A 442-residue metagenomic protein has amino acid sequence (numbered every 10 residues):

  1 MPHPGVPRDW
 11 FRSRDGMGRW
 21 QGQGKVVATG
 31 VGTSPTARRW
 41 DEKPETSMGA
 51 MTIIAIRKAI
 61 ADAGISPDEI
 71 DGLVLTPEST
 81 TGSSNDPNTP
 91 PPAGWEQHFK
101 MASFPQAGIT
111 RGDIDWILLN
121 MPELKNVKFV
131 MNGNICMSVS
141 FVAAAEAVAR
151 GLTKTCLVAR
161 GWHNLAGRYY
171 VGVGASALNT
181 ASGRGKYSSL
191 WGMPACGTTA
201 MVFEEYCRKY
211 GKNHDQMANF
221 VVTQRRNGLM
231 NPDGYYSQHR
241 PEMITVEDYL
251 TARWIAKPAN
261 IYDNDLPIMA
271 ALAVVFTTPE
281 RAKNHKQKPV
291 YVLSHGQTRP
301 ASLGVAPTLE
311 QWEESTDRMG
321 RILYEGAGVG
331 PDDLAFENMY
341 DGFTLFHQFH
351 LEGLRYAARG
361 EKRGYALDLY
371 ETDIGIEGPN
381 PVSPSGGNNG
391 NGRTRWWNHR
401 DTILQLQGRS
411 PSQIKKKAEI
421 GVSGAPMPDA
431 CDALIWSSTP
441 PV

Functional and structural regions predicted by a protein language model:
P2-G49, K58, G185, N219-F220 (+6 more regions): Condensing-enzyme catalytic core mediating Claisen C-C bond formation in acyl metabolism
P2-I135, S140-A143, A147, V202 (+7 more regions): Conserved active-site "lid/cap" helical segment
T33-P35, P77-T80, G133-M137, R160-A166 (+6 more regions): Acidic, glycine-rich active-site loops and adjacent beta-strand->loop/helix elements that engage anionic groups
W40-D41, N85-P87, V142, G167-G172 (+5 more regions): Short acidic, glycine/serine/threonine-rich loops at helix termini
P67-P77, V127-N132, C156-G161, D215-T223 (+5 more regions): Beta-strand segments within the central parallel beta-sheet cores of soluble alpha/beta enzyme folds
T80-P90, G304-T308, D341-Y365, E371-G375 (+1 more regions): Short glycine/threonine-rich loop-to-helix capping motif typified by GTGT followed within a few residues by an Asp-Pro
G82-C156, H163-T198, H239-N264, T298-P300 (+2 more regions): Conserved catalytic cysteine-centered active-site region of acyl-thioester-dependent Claisen-condensing enzymes
M131-W162, C196-D233, V274-E280, G390-S410: Active-site-proximal alpha-helical scaffold in enzymes
